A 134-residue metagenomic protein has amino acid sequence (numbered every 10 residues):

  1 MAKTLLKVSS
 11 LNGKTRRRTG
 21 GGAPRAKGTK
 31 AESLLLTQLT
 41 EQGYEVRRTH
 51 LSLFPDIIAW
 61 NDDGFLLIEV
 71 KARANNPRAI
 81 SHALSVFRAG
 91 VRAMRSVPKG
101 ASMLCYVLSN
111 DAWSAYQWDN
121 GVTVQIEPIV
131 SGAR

Functional and structural regions predicted by a protein language model:
A2-T49: Acidic-basic catalytic patches of nuclease active cores, encompassing PD-(D/E)XK and other metal-cofactor nuclease
A26, P98-R134: Domain-level recognition of nuclease-like catalytic cores that cleave nucleotide substrates
L35, L39, I57-A59, D63-N76: Conserved catalytic cores of phosphodiester-cleaving nucleases, focusing on short active-site segments
Y44, D63-G64, A101: Short coil/turn segments at beta-strand junctions that form active-site/ligand-binding loops
R48, E69, C105-V107: Structural signal for conserved beta-strand scaffold positions within catalytic alpha/beta enzyme cores
L51-P55: Short acidic/glycine-enriched loop/turn segments that link adjacent beta-strands
R73-Y106: Short, charged, amphipathic alpha-helix that recurs within catalytic cores of restriction-modification and other
